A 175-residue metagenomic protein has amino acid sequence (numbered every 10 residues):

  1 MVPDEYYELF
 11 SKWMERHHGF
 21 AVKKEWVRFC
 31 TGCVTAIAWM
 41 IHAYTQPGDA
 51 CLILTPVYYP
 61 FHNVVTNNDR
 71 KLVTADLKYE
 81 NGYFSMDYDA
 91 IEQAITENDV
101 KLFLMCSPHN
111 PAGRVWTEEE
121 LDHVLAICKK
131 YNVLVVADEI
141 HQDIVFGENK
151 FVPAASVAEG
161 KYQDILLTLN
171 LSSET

Functional and structural regions predicted by a protein language model:
M1-A126, D143-G160, L167: Conserved core of the PLP fold type I
L102, L134-V135: Hydrophobic "anchor" residues on beta-strands that sit immediately upstream of conserved functional sites
S107, V135-V136: Residue-level marker for buried hydrophobic side chains located in beta-strands that build the well-ordered beta-sheet
I127-V133: A structural motif corresponding to the C-terminal end of an alpha-helix and its immediate exit/capping segment
V133-L134, V145: Metal-dependent active-site segment of extracytoplasmic phospho-/sulfohydrolases and closely related
E139: Walker B catalytic acidic pair
D164-T175: PLP-dependent aminotransferase class I/II
